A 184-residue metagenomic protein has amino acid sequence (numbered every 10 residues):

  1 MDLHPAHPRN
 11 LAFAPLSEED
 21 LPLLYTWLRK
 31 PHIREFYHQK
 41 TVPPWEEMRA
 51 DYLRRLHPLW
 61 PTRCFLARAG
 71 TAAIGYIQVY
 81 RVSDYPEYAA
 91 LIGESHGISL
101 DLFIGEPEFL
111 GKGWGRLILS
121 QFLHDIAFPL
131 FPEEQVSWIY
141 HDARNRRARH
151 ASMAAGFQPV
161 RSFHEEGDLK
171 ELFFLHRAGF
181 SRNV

Functional and structural regions predicted by a protein language model:
M1-E19, A178-V184: Conserved N-terminal entry element of GNAT/NAT acetyltransferase domains
I33-Y52: Conserved GNAT-fold acetyl-CoA-binding loop/helix
D51-E108: Acetyl-CoA-dependent GNAT
H96-G97, R161-V184: C-terminal "cap" of GNAT-fold acetyltransferases
G111-G113: A short glycine-centered flexible hinge/capping loop motif at secondary-structure junctions
G115-Q135: Conserved acyl-CoA
R116, A143-R161: Conserved active-site alpha-helix within GNAT-family acetyltransferase domains
V136-R149, E166-G167: Conserved beta-strand-loop-alpha-helix junction that forms the acyl-donor binding cleft
